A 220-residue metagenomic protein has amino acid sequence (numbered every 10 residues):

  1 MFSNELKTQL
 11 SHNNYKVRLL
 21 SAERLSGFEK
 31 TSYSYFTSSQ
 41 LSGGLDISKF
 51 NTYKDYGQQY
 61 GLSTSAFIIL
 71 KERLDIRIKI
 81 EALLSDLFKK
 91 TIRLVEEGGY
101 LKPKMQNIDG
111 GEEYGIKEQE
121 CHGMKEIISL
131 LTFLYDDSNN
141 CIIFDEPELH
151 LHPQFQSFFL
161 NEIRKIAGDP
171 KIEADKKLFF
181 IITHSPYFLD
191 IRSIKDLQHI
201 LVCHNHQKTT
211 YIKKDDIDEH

Functional and structural regions predicted by a protein language model:
F2-F88: Coupling/switch segment of ABC-type P-loop NTPase heads
H12-N14, K89, A174, I194-K195: Short, well-ordered coil/turn elements that cap or connect secondary structure elements
D86-K89, I181-T183: A short, flexible N-terminal coil/short beta segment enriched in small residues
K90-L94: A short linear hydrophobic-aromatic micro-motif
E96-H220: Switch/communication elements of ASCE P-loop NTPase nucleotide-binding domains
